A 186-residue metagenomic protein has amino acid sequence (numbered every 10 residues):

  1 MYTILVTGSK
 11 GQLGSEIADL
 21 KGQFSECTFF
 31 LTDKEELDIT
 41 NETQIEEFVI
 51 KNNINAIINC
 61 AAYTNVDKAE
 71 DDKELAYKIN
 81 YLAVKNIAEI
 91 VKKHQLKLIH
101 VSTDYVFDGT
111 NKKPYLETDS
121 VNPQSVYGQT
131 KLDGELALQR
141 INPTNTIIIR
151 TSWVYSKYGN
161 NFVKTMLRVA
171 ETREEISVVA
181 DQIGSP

Functional and structural regions predicted by a protein language model:
Y2-Q23: N-terminal Rossmann NAD(P)H-binding glycine-rich loop of SDR-like oxidoreductase domains
T7, T32, I57-A61, L98-T103 (+2 more regions): SDR active-site strand-loop-helix element
F24, T28-E47: Adenosine-cofactor binding site in Rossmann-like domains, unifying the SAM/SAH pocket of S-adenosylmethionine-dependent
F24-S25, N52, I90-H94, I141: Helix C-cap/helix->beta junction micro-motif
E42-I79, I90-K92: NAD(P)H-binding glycine-rich loop region in Rossmannoid oxidoreductase-like domains and their noncatalytic homologs
D67-E74, G109-K113, G159-N160: Conserved catalytic-core motifs of eukaryotic protein kinase domains, centered on the activation segment
K78, L82-N86, K93, V106-I149 (+1 more regions): Catalytic helix-loop patch of NAD(P)-dependent Rossmann-fold dehydrogenases
L136-S185: NAD(P)-dependent short-chain dehydrogenase/reductase
